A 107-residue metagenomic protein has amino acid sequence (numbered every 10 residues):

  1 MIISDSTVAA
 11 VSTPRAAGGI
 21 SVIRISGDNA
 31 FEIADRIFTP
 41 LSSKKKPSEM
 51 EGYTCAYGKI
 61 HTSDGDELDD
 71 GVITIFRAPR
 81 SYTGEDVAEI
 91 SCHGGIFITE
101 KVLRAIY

Functional and structural regions predicted by a protein language model:
M1-Y107: A glycine-rich (often HGG/GG-containing) alpha/beta subdomain
